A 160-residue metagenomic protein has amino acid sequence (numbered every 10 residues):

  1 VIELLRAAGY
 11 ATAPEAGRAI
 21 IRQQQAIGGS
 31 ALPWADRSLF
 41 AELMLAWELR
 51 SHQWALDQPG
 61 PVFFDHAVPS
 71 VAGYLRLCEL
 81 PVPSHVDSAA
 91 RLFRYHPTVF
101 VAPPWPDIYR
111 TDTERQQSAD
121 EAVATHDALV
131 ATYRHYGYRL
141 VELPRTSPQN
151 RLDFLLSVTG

Functional and structural regions predicted by a protein language model:
V1-E3: Post-Walker A alpha-helix
R6-L49: Conserved substrate/cofactor phosphate-moiety recognition/catalytic segment in nucleotide-dependent phosphotransferases
A16, A67, A72, P103-W105: Anionic group-transfer/hydrolysis microenvironments
A41-R94: Glycine-rich phosphate-binding loop used to anchor ATP phosphates in small-molecule kinases, encompassing both
S70-G73, I108-R110, N150-R151: Short catalytic/ligand-binding loop motif for oxyanion handling, primarily in non-cytosolic enzymes, centered on
E79-T146: A glycine- and Lys/Arg-enriched "phosphate-lid" helix/loop adjacent to the NTP-binding pocket of small-molecule kinases
L140-L143, P148-G160: Basic, glycine-rich
